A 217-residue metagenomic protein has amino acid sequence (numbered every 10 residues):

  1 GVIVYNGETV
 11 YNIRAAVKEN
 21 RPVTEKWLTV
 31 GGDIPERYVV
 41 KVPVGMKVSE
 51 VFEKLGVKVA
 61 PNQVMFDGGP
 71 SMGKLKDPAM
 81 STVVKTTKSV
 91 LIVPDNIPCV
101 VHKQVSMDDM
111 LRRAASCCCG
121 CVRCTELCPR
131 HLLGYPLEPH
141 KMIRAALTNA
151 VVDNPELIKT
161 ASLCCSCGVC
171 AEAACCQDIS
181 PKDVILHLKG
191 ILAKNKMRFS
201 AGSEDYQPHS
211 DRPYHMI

Functional and structural regions predicted by a protein language model:
G1-G7, P78-D109: Active-site loop ensemble at the mouth of alpha/beta enzyme cores that anchors a bound cofactor
G1-M46, K54-P61, G69: Hydrophobic alpha-helical positions that pack around
E25-W27, R37, N62, T87 (+4 more regions): Active-site lining segments that contact anionic ligands and/or coordinate catalytic metals
G32, G120-Y135, I217: C-terminal accessory/binding modules appended to enzymatic or scaffolding proteins
V40-V42, K54, K76-M80, H102-Q104 (+1 more regions): Short acidic, glycine/serine/threonine-rich loops at helix termini
V51: Donor-nucleotide binding loops and adjacent catalytic segments primarily of GT-B fold Leloir glycosyltransferases
Q63-V84: Short acidic beta-strand-loop surface patches of small beta-rich interaction domains
V93-A115, T125, H131-D211: Ferredoxin-type iron-sulfur electron-transfer modules in oxidoreductases and energy-metabolism complexes
